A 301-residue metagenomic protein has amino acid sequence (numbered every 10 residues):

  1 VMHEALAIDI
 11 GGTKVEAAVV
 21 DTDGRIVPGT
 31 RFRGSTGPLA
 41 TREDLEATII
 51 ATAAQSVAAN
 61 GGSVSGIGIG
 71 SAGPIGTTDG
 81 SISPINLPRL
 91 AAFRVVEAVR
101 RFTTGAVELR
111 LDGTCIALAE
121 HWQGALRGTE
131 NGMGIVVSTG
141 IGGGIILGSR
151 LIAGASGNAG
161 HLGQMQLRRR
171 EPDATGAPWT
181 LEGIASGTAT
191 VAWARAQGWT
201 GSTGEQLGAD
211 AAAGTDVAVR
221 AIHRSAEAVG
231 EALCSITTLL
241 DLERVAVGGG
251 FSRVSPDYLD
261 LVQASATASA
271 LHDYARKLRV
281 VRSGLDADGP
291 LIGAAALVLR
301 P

Functional and structural regions predicted by a protein language model:
V1-G66, G76-D79, V96-V107, A119-T129 (+1 more regions): ATP-binding/phosphotransfer module of carbohydrate and carboxylate kinases, centering on a glycine-rich
D9, G68-A72, R110, G134-G140 (+1 more regions): Short beta-strand segments
K14-E16, C115, G142-G144: Short glycine/serine/threonine-rich phosphate/pyrophosphate-binding segments that cradle anionic phosphate groups
G34-G37, L90, G154, A159-H161: A short acidic/small-residue loop/turn micro-motif
G80-A92: A charged helix-plus-loop insertion that forms the helical arch/lid used to bind and gate nucleic-acid substrates
N86-P88, E108-T114, G134-V137, V281-D288: Active-site nucleophile and cofactor-binding loops and adjacent substrate-binding regions of central metabolic enzymes
T129-I184: Glycine-rich phosphate-binding loop of actin/hexokinase-like ATP-binding domains
